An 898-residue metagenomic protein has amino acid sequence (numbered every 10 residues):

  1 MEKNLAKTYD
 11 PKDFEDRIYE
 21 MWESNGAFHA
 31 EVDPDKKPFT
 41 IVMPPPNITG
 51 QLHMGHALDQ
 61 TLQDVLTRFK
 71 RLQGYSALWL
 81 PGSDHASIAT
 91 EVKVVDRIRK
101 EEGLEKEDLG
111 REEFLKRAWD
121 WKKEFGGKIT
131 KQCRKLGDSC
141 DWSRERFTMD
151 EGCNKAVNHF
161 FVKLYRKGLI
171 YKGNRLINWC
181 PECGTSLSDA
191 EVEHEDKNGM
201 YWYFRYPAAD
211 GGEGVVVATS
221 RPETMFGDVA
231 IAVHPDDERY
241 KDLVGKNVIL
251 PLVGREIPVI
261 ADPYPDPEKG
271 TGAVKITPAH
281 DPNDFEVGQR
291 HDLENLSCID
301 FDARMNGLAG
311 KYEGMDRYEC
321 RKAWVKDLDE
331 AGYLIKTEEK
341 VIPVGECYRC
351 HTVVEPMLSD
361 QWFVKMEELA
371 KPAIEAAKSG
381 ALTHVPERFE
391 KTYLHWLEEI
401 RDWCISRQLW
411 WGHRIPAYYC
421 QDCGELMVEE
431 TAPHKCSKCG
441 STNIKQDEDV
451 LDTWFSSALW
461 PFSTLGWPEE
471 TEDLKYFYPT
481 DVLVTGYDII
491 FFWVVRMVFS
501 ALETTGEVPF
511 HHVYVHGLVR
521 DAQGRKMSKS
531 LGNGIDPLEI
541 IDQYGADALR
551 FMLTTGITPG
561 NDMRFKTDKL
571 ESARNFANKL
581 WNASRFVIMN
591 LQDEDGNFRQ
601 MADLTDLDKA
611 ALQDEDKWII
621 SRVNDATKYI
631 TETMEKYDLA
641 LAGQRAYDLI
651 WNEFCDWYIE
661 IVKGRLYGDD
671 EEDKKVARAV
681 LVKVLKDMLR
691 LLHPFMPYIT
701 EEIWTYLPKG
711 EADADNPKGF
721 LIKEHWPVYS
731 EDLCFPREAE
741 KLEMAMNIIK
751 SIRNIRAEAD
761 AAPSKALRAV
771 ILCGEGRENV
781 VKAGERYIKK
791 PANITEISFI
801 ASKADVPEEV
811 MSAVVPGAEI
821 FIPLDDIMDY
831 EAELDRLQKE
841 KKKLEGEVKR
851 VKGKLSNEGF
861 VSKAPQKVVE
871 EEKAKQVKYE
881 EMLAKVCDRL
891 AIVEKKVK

Functional and structural regions predicted by a protein language model:
M1-D236, I260, T277-R290, E294-A309 (+10 more regions): N-terminal, positively charged nucleic-acid-binding surface of large information/translation enzymes
M1-L5, P44-L52, R111-L115, C140-F147 (+12 more regions): Glycine- and acidic
D35-M43, V65, E101-E105, T130-G137 (+10 more regions): Active-site-adjacent bridging/hinge elements
G55-T67, G74, S83-D84, C153-A156 (+9 more regions): Structured ligand/cofactor/substrate-binding pocket environments in proteins
R68-S76, R97-E107, R111, K131 (+18 more regions): Secondary-structure transition/capping motifs at alpha-helix termini and the adjoining loop/turn into the next element
C183, V253, C350, Q421-C423 (+1 more regions): Short Cys/His-rich metal-coordination motifs, predominantly Zn2+-binding knuckles/fingers
W202-A209, K246-P251, G345-R349, Y418 (+1 more regions): Short acidic-hydrophobic surface loop/beta-edge motif
Y203, H395-F455, L459, E503-A546 (+1 more regions): Feature 926 captures the class I aminoacyl-tRNA synthetase adenylation module centered on the KMSKS loop
